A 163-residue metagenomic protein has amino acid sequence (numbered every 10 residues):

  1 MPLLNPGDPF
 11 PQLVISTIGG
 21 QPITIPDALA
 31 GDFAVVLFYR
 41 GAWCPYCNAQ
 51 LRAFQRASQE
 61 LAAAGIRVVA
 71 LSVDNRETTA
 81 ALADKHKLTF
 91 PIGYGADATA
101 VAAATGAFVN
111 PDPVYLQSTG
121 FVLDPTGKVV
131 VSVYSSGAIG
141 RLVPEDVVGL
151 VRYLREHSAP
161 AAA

Functional and structural regions predicted by a protein language model:
M1-A163: Chalcogenol-based redox active-site neighborhoods
